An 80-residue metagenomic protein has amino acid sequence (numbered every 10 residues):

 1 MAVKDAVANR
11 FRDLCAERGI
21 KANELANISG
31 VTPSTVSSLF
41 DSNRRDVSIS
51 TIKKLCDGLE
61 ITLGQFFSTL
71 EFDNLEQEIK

Functional and structural regions predicted by a protein language model:
M1-K21: A short, Lys/Arg-rich alpha-helix, primarily the initiator
L14, I28, L39, T69: Residues in the recognition helix of alpha-helical DNA-binding motifs
C15, A26, C56: The alpha-helix within a helix-turn-helix
G19-S38: Short alpha-helical DNA-recognition segment
T32, N43, L70-N74: The DNA-recognition helices of helix-turn-helix-type DNA-binding domains
S38, F67-K80: Short, charged recognition helix plus adjacent turn of helix-turn-helix-like nucleic-acid-binding domains
N43-K54: Short, basic-rich loop-to-helix N-cap that marks the start of a DNA-contacting helix
